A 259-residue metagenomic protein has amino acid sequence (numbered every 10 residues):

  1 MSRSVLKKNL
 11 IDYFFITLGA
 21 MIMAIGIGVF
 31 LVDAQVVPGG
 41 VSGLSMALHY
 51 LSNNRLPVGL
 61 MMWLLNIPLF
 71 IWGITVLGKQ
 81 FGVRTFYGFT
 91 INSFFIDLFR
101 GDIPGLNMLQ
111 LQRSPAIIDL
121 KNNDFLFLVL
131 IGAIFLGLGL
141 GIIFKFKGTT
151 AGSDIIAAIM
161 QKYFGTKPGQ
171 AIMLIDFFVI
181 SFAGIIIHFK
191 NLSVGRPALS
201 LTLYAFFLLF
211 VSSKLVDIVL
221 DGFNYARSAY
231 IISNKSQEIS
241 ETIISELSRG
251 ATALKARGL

Functional and structural regions predicted by a protein language model:
M1-S236, E246: Core subunits and conserved enzymes of cellular information-processing and envelope-translocation systems across
N53, G258-L259: Short polar/acidic secondary-structure junctions
N234-L254: Short amphipathic alpha-helix segments
